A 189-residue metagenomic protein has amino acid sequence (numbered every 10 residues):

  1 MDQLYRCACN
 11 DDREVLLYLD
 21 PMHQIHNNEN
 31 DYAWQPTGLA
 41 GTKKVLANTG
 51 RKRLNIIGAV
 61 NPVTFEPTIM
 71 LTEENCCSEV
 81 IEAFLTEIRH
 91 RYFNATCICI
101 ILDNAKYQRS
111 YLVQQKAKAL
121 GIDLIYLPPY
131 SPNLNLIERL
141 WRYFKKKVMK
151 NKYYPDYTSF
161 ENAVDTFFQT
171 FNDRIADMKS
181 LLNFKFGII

Functional and structural regions predicted by a protein language model:
M1-T86, K185-I189: Extended, low-complexity cationic-aromatic segments
R13-L16, E138-I189: C-terminal anion-handling pockets and recognition modules
L16, I98-I100: Hydrophobic "anchor" residues on beta-strands that sit immediately upstream of conserved functional sites
G41-T49, L120-L136: RNase H-like polynucleotidyl transferase catalytic core
V80-I98: Short, basic/hydrophobic alpha-helical segments
L102-N104, Y111, Y126-K147, T158-F160: RNase H-like two-metal-ion nuclease catalytic core shared by retroviral integrases and related mobile-element nucleases
S110-L120: Short, aromatic/basic amphipathic alpha-helical patches
